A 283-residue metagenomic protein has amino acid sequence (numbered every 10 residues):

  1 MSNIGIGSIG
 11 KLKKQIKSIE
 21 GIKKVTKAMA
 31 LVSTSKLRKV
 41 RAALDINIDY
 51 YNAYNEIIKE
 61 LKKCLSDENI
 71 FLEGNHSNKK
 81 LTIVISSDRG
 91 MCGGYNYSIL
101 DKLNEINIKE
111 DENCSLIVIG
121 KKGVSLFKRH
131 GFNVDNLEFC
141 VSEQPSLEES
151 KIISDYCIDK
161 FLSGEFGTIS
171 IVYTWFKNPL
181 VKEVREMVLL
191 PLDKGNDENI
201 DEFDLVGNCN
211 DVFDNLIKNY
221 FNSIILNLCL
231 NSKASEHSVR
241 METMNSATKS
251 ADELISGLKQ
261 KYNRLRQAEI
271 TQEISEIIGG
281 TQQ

Functional and structural regions predicted by a protein language model:
M1-Q283: C-terminal beta-strand-loop-alpha-helix "lid" module of Rossmann-like NAD(P)-dependent dehydrogenases
